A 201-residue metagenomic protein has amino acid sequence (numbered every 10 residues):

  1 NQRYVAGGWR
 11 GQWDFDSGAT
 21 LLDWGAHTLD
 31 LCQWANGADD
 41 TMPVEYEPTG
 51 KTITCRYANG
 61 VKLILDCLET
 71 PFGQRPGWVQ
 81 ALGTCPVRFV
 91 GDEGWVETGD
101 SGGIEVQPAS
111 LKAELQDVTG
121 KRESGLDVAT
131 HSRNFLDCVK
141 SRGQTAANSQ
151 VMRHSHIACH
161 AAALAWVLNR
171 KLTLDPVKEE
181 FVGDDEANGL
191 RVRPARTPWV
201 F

Functional and structural regions predicted by a protein language model:
N1-V44, C55, L63, G73 (+5 more regions): Predominantly a Rossmann-like dinucleotide-binding segment in NAD(P)-dependent oxidoreductases
V5-R10, Q107-A113, L136-S141: Substrate-binding rim/cap in mid-to-C-terminal beta-strand-loop elements of soluble/periplasmic
D14-L22, R75, D117-G125, V139-M152: Active-site rim elements
T28-L31, H131, F135, S155-C159: Alpha-helical packing segments of well-folded alpha/beta enzyme cores
L31-G37, N134-C138, L164: Residue-level signal for well-ordered alpha-helical scaffold segments within enzymatic catalytic domains
A38-P48, K62-L65, V96-G99, Q144-N148 (+1 more regions): Acidic/polar loop patches that form or flank catalytic/metal-binding clefts of enzymes that bind anionic ligands
P48-K51, A58-A129: NAD(P)-dinucleotide binding in Rossmann-like oxidoreductases
R56-A58, D137-F201: C-terminal helix-rich "cap/oligomerization" subdomain common to oxidoreductases
